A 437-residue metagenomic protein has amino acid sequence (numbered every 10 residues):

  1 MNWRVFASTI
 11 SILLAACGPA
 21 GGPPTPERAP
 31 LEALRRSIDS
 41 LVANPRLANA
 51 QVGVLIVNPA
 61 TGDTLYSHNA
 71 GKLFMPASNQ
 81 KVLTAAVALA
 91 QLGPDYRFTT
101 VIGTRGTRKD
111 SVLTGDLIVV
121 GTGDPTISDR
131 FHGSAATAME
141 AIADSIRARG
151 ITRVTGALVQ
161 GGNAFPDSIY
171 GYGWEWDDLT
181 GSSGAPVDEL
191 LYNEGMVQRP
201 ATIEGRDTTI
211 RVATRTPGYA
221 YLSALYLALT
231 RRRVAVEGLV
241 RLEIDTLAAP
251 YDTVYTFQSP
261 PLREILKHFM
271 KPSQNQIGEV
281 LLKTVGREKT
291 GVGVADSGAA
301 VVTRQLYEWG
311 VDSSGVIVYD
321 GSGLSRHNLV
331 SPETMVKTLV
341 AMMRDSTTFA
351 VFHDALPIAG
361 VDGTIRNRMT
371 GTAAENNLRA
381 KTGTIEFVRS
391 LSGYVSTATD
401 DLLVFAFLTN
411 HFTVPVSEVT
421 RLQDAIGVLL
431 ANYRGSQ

Functional and structural regions predicted by a protein language model:
L14-A16: C-terminal motif of bacterial Sec signal peptides marking the signal peptidase cleavage site
G21-A60, Y66-L73, S145-G150: Beta-lactamase-like hydrolase cores
N49-Q51, A60, N69-G71, A77-Q80 (+12 more regions): Extracytoplasmic
Q51-V52, D110-L191, G195, G286-T334: Mid-domain, small-residue-enriched loop/turn segments at the edges of structured enzyme/sensor domains
G62, P76-P94, L158, L190 (+3 more regions): Active-site SXXK
L65-S67, G286-Q437: Small-residue-rich helix-loop
Q91-R105, G238-V240, F349-H353: Short, well-structured active-site flanking segments
R199-V351: A small/polar active-site loop signature that marks catalytic segments
